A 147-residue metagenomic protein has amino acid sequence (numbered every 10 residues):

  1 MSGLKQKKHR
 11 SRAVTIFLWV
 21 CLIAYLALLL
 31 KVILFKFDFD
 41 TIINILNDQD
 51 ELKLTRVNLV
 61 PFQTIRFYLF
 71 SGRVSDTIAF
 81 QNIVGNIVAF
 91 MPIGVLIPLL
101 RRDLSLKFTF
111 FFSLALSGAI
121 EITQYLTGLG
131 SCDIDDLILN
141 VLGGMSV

Functional and structural regions predicted by a protein language model:
M1-G128, I134: Bulky hydrophobic segments
G128-V147: Alpha-helical transmembrane segments that form the membrane-embedded catalytic/substrate-binding core of multi-pass
